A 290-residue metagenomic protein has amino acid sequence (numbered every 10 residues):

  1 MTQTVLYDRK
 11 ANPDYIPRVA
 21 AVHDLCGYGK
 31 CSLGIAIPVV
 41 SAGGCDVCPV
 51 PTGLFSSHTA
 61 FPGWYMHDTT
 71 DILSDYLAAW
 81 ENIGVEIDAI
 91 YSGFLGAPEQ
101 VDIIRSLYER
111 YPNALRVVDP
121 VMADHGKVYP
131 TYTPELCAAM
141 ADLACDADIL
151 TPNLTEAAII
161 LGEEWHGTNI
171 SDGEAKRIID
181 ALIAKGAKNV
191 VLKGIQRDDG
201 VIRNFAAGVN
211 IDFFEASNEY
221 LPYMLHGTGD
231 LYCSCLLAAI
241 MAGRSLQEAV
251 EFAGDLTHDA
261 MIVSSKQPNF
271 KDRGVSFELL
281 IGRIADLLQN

Functional and structural regions predicted by a protein language model:
T2-V118, M122-P130, F277-A285, N290: Conserved N-terminal subdomain of the carbohydrate kinase-like
I16, Q247-N290: Charged C-terminal helix
C26, G53-F55, G96, M122-D124 (+4 more regions): Glycine-rich beta-alpha junction loops
G27-Y28, F213-G227: Short pre-catalytic strand/loop immediately N-terminal to key active-site residues, enriched for Gly-Thr
C45, A78, N82-V85, E109 (+7 more regions): Generic secondary-structure signature for well-ordered alpha-helical cores
T131-F214, Y223, R244: Conserved phosphate/ATP/ADP-binding segment of small-molecule kinases
Y223-L246, V250: Short, small-residue alpha-helix embedded
